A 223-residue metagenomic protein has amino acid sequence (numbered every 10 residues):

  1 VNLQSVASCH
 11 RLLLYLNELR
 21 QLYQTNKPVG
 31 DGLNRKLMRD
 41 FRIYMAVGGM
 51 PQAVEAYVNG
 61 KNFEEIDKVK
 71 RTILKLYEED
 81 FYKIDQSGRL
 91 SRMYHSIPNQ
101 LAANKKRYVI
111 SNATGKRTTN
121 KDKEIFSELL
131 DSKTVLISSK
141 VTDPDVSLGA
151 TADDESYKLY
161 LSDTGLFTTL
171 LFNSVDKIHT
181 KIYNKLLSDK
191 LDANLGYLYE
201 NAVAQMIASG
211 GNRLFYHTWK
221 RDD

Functional and structural regions predicted by a protein language model:
V1, D223: Conserved acidic functional residues
N2-L22: Conserved small helical "lid"/interfacial subdomain of P-loop NTPases
S5-R11, N26-G30, D80-K83: Short, polar/flexible loop-turn hinges at active-site or ligand-entry regions and domain interfaces
Y15-K75: Amphipathic alpha-helical "lid/sensor" segments that cap RecA-like P-loop NTPase cores
I43, V54-D222: Accessory nucleic acid-recognition modules appended to NTPase machines
